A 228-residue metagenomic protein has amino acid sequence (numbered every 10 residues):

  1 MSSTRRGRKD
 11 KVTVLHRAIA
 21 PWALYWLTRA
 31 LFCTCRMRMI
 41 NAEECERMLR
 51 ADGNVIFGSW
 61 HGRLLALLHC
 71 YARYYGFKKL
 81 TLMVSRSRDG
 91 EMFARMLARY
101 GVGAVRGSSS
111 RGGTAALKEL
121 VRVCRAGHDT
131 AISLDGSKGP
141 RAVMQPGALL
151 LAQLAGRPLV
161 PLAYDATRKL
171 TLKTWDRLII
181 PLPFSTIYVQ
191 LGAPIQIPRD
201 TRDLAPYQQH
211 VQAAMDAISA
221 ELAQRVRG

Functional and structural regions predicted by a protein language model:
S2-C35, R47-L49, A98-R99, G103 (+1 more regions): Non-catalytic C-terminal accessory region of glycerolipid acyltransferases and related lyso-lipid remodeling enzymes
T13-H16, N41-A42, S85-S87, R106-S108 (+1 more regions): Alpha-helix initiation/capping motif
T28-R63: Helix-to-loop junction immediately C-terminal to a conserved catalytic motif
M39-N41, S59, V84, A193 (+1 more regions): Pocket-edge structural micro-motifs
A42, L64-L65, G90, T114-V121: Short, well-ordered alpha-helical scaffold segments within catalytic/effector domains
D52-R111: Catalytic core of membrane glycerolipid acyltransferases/transacylases, capturing the structured, soluble-facing
